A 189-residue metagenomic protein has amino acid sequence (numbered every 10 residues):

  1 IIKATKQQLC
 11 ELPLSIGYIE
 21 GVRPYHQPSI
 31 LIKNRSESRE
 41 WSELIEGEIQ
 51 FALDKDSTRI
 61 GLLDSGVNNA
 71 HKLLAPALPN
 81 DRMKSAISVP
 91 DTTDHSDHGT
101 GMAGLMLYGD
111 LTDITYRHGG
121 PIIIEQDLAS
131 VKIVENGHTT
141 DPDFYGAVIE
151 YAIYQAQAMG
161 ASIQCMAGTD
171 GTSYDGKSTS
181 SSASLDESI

Functional and structural regions predicted by a protein language model:
I1-Q50: Autoinhibitory propeptides
A4-L9, E43-I49, I114, I149-Y151 (+1 more regions): Short alpha-helical segments and helix-capping/turn motifs at coil-helix boundaries
I16, D110, I189: Active-site catalytic pocket residues across diverse enzymes, especially alpha/beta-hydrolases
G17-V22, A77-R82, Y151, A183-E187: Amphipathic alpha-helical scaffolding segments
E48-R82, V89-F144, S162, S173-K177: Subtilisin-like serine protease catalytic core
I133-I189: Substrate-binding/access-modulating region of protease and related hydrolase catalytic domains
